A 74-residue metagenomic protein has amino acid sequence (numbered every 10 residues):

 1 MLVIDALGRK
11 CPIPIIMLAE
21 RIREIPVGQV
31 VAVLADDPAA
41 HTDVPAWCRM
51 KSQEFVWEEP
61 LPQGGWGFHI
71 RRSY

Functional and structural regions predicted by a protein language model:
M1, G28-A32, G65-G67: Intrinsic-disorder/low-complexity, polar/charged segments enriched in Ser/Thr/Lys/Arg/Asp/Glu/Gln
L2-V3, E54: Conserved beta-strand segments of alpha/beta enzyme cores
R9-F55: Amphipathic, hydrophobic secondary-structure cores in small proteins
V44-Y74: C-terminal structural segments of small proteins and small subunits
